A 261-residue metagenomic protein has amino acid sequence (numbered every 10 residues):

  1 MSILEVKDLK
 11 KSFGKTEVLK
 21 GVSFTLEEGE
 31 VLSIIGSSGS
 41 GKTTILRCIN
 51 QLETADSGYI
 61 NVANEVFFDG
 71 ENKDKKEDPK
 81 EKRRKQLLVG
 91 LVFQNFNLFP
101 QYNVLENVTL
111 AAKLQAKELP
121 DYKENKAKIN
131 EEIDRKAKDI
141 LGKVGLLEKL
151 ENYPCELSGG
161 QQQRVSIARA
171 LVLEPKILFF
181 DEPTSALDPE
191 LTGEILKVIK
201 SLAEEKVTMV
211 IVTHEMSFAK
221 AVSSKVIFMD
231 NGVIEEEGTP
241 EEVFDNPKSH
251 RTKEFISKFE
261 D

Functional and structural regions predicted by a protein language model:
N50: Helix-to-loop junction immediately C-terminal to a conserved catalytic motif
Y153-L157, Q161: Conserved ABC ATPase signature
V172-K176: A short, proline-enriched helix->beta-strand linker immediately N-terminal to the Walker B motif in ABC-type P-loop
L178-D181: Catalytic Walker B motif of ABC-type/P-loop ATPase nucleotide-binding domains
E237-G238: ABC ATPase "signature
